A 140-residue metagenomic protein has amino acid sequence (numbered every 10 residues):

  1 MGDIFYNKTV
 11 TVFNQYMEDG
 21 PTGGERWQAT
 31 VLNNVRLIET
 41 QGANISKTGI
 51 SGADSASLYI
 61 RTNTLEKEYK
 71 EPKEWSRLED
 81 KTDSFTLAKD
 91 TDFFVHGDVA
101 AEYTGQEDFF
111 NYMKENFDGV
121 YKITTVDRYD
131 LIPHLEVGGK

Functional and structural regions predicted by a protein language model:
M1-N33, I38-T40: N-terminal intrinsically disordered, low-complexity, charge/repeat-rich segments that act as generic
E25-K140: Short, conserved turn/kink motifs that form compact alpha/beta structural patches or helix kinks used as
